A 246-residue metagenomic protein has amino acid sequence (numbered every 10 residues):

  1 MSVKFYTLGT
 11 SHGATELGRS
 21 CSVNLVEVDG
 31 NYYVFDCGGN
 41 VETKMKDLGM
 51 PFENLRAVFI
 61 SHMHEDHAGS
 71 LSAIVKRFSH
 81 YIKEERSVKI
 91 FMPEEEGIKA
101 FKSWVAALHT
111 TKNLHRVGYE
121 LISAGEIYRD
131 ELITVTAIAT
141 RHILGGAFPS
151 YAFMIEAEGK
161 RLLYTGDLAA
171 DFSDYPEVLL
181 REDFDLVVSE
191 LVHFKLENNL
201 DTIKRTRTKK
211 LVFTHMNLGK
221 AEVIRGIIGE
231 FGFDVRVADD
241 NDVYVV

Functional and structural regions predicted by a protein language model:
M1-M50, E120-D174, D240-V246: Core dinuclear metal-dependent hydrolase active-site scaffold
K4, K89, G118-E120, T134 (+2 more regions): Conserved beta-strand segments of alpha/beta enzyme cores
E27-D29, L55, E84-R86, E158-K160 (+2 more regions): Short, surface-exposed connector motifs at secondary-structure boundaries
V34-G38, R56-H62, D66, S70 (+5 more regions): Active-site neighborhood of phospho(di)ester-bond hydrolases with catalytic His/Asp-centered motifs
N40-F91, R181-V188: Active-site metal-binding motif and surrounding structural segment of the metallo-beta-lactamase
E42, I98, A221: Short alpha-helix immediately C-terminal to the canonical SAM-binding loop
K83-V88, E96-Y119: Active-site neighborhood of divalent metal-dependent phosphoester bond hydrolases
F172-L186, F194-V246: Binuclear metal-ion centers of metallo-dependent hydrolases, dominated by the metallo-beta-lactamase
